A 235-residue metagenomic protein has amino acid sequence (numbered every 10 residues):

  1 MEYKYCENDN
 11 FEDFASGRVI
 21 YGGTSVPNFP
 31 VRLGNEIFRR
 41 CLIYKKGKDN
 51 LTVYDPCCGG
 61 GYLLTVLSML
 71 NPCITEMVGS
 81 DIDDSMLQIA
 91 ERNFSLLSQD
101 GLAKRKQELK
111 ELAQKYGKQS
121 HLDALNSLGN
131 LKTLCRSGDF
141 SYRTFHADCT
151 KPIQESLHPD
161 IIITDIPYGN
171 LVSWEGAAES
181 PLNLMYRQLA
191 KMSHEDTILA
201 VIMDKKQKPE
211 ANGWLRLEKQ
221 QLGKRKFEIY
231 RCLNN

Functional and structural regions predicted by a protein language model:
M1-N235: Class I S-adenosyl-L-methionine-dependent methyltransferase catalytic core
